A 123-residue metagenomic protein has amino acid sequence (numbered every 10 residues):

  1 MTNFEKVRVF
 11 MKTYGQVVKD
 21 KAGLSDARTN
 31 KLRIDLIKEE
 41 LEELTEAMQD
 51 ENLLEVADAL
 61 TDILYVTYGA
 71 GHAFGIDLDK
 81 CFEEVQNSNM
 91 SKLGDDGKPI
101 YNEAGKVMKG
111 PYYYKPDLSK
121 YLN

Functional and structural regions predicted by a protein language model:
M1-L60, L64-N123: Flexible "arm" and connector segments at domain edges
